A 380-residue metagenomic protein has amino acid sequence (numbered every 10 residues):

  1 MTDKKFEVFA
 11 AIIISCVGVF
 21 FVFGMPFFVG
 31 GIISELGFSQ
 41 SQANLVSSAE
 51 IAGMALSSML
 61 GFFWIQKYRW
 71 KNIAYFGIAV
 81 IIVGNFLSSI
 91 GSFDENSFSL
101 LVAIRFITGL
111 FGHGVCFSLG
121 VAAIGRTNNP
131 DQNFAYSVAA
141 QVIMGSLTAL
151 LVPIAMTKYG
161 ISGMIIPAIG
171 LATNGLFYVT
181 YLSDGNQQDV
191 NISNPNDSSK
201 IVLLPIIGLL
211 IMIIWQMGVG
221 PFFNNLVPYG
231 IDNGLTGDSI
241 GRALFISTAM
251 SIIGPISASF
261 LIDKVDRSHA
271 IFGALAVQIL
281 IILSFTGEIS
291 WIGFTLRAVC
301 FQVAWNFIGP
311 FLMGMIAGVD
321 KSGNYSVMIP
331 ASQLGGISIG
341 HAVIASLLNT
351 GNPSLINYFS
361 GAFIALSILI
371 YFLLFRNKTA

Functional and structural regions predicted by a protein language model:
M25-P26, L204-F245, A249-I252: Extracytoplasmic gate region of multi-pass secondary transporters
L56-F93: Conserved MFS/SLC helix-loop-helix module at the cytosolic interface between two early adjacent transmembrane helices
S57-W70, G254-D266, L348: Helix-to-loop junctions at the C-terminal end of transmembrane segments in multipass secondary transporters
F98-V115, I213, G293-F307: Hydrophobic core of transmembrane alpha-helices in multi-pass small-molecule transporters, especially MFS/SLC-type
F106-A140: Cytoplasmic helix-loop-helix junction between adjacent transmembrane helices in 12-TM secondary transporters
T127, Y136-D184: Helix-loop-helix hairpin linking two adjacent transmembrane segments in secondary transporters
V265-L312: C-terminal transmembrane helical hairpin of 12-TM major facilitator-type secondary transporters
V319-P353, S360: A late C-terminal transmembrane helix in Major Facilitator Superfamily
